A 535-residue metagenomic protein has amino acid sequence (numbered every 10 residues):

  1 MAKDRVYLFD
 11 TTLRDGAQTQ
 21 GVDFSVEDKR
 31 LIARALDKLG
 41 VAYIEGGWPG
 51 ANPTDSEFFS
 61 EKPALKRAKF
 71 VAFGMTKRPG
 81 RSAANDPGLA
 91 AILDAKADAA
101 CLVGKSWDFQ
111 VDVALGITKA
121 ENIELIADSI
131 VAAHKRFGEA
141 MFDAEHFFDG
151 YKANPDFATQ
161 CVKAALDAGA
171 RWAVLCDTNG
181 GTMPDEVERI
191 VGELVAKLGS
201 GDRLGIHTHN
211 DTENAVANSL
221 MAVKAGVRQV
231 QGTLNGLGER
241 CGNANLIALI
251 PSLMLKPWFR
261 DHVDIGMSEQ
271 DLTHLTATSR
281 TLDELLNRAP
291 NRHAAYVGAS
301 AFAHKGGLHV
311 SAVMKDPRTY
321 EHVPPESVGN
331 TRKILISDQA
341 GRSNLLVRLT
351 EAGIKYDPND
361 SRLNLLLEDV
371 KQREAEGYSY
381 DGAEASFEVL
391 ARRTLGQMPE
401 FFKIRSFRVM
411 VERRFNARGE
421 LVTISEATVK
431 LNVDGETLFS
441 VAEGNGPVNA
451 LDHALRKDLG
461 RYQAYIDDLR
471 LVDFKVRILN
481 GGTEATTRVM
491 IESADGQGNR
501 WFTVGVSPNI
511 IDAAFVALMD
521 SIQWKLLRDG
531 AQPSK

Functional and structural regions predicted by a protein language model:
K3-L8, R14-I44, E57-E61, L65 (+2 more regions): Alpha/beta enzyme core
R5-V6, D10-T12, P251, P257-V441 (+1 more regions): A mid-to-C-terminal "edge-of-domain" accessory segment
Q18, D23, L31, L166 (+2 more regions): Non-catalytic terminal/interface segments that mediate subunit docking, oligomerization, and allosteric communication
V22, W48-P49, R78, K119 (+13 more regions): Hydrophobic alpha-helical scaffolding
L39, L65, A95, V103 (+14 more regions): Change "in soluble alpha/beta enzymes" to "in soluble alpha/beta proteins
K69-G74: A glycine-rich helix N-cap at a beta->alpha junction
H207-T233: Small-aliphatic-rich amphipathic alpha-helix that forms the alpha element of a beta-alpha
N499-S534: Mixed-charge, glycine-accented linear interaction segment located at domain edges/termini
